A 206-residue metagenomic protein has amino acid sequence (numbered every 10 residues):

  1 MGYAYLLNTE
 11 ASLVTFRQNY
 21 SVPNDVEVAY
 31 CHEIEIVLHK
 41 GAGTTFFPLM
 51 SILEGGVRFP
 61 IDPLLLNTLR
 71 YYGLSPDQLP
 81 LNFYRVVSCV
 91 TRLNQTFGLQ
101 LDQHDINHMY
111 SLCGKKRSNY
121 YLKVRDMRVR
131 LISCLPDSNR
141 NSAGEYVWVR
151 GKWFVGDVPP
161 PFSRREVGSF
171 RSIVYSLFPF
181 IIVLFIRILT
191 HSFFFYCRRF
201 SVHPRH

Functional and structural regions predicted by a protein language model:
M1-H206: Residue-register detector that marks a fixed positional context within folded domains
